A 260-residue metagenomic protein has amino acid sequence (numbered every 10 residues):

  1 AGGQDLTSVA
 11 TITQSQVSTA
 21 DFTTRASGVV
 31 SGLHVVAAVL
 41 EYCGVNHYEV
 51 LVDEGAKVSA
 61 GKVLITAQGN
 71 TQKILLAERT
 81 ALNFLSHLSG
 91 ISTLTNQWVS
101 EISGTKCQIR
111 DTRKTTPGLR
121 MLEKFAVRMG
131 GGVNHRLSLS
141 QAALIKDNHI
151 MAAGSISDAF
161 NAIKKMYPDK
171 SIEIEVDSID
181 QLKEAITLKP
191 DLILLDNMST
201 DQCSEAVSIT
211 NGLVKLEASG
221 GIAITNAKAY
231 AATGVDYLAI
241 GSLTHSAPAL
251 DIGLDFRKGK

Functional and structural regions predicted by a protein language model:
A1-L188, L192, D201-I209, E217 (+2 more regions): Acidic/glycine-rich phosphate/pyrophosphate-binding loops and surrounding catalytic core that coordinate Mg2+
N197, G220, S242-L243: Short secondary-structure boundary segments
G212-K215, K258-G259: Short acidic, glycine/proline-enriched helix-loop-strand junctions
I224: Cys/His-rich Zn2+-binding cysteine-cluster or related metal-binding knuckle/ribbon modules and their
S242-K260: Short, charged, intrinsically disordered terminal tails
